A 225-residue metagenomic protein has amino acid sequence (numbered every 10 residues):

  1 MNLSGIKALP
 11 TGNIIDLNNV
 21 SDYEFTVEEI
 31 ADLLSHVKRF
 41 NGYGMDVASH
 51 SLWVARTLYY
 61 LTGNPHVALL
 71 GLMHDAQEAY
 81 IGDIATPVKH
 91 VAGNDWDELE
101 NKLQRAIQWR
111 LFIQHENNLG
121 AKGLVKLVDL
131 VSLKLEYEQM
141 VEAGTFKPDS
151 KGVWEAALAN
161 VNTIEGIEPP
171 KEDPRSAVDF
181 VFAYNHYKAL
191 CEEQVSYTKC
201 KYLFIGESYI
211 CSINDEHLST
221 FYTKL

Functional and structural regions predicted by a protein language model:
M1-K199, F204-S208, F221, L225: Metal-dependent phosphohydrolase cores
N214: Short Cys/His-rich metal-coordination motifs, predominantly Zn2+-binding knuckles/fingers
